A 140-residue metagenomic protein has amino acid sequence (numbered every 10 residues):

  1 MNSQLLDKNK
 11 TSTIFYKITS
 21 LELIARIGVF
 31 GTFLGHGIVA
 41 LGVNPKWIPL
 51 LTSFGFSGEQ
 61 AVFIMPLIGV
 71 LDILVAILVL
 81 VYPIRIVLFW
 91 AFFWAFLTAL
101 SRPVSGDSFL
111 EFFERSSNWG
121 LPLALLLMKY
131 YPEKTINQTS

Functional and structural regions predicted by a protein language model:
M1-G42, E59-V70, L74-S140: Extended, low-polarity transmembrane helix blocks
P49-V62: Perimembrane loop-to-helix junctions flanking transmembrane segments
